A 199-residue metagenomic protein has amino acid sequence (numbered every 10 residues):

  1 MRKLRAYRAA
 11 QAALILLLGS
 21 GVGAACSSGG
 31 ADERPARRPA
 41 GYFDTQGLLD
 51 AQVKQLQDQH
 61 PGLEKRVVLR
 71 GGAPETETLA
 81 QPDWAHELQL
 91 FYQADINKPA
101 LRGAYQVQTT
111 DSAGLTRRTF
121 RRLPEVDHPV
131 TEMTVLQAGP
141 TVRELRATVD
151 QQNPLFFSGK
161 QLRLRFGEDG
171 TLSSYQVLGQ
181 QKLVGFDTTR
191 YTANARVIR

Functional and structural regions predicted by a protein language model:
R2-L14: Bacterial N-terminal signal peptides that target proteins for export
G21-A25: C-terminal motif of bacterial Sec signal peptides marking the signal peptidase cleavage site
S27-R34, L49: Bacterial lipoprotein signal-peptidase II cleavage site
A36-F43: Soluble non-cytosolic domains of exported or imported proteins
G41, Q52-Q59: Conserved functional acidic sites
T45-L48, Q52, W84: Stable alpha-helical elements in mature extracytoplasmic
Q57-T131: Surface-exposed acidic loop/strand-edge motifs in secreted or periplasmic proteins that form small linear binding
T116-R199: Gly/Pro-enriched, hydrophobic low-complexity segments that function as extracytoplasmic propeptides/linkers
